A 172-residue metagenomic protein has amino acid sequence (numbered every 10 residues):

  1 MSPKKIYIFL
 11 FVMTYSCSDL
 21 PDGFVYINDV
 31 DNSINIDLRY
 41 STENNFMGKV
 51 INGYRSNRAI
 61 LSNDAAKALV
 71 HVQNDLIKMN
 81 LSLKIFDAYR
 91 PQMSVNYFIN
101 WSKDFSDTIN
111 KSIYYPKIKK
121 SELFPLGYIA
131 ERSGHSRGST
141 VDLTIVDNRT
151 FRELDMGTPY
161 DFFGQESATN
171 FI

Functional and structural regions predicted by a protein language model:
M1, F9-D22: Bacterial Sec-dependent signal peptides at the C-terminal "C-region" and cleavage site
S2-P3, P116: N-terminal accessory segments that precede or flank the first globular/catalytic domain
C17-A88, N96, N100-I172: Extracytoplasmic cell-surface/polysaccharide-interacting catalytic and binding patches
P91: Segments that shape or occlude catalytic/ligand-binding pockets
